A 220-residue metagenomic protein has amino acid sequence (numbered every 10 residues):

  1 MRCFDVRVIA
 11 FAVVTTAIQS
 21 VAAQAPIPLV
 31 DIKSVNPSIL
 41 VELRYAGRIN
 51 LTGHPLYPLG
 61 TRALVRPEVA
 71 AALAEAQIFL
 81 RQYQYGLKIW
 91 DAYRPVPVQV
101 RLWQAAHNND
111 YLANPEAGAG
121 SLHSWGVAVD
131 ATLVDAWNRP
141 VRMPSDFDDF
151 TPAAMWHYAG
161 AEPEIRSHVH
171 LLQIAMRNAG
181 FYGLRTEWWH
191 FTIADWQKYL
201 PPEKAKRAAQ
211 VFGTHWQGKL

Functional and structural regions predicted by a protein language model:
M1-F4: N-terminal secretory signal peptides that target proteins for export/translocation
R7-Q19: Bacterial N-terminal signal peptides
S20-W90, L102-T186, A194-L220: Extracytoplasmic cell-surface/polysaccharide-interacting catalytic and binding patches
P95: Segments that shape or occlude catalytic/ligand-binding pockets
V98: Short, well-ordered surface patches within globular domains
F191: Conserved metal-phosphate-binding beta-hairpin within the catalytic cores of diverse ATP-dependent phosphoryl-transfer
